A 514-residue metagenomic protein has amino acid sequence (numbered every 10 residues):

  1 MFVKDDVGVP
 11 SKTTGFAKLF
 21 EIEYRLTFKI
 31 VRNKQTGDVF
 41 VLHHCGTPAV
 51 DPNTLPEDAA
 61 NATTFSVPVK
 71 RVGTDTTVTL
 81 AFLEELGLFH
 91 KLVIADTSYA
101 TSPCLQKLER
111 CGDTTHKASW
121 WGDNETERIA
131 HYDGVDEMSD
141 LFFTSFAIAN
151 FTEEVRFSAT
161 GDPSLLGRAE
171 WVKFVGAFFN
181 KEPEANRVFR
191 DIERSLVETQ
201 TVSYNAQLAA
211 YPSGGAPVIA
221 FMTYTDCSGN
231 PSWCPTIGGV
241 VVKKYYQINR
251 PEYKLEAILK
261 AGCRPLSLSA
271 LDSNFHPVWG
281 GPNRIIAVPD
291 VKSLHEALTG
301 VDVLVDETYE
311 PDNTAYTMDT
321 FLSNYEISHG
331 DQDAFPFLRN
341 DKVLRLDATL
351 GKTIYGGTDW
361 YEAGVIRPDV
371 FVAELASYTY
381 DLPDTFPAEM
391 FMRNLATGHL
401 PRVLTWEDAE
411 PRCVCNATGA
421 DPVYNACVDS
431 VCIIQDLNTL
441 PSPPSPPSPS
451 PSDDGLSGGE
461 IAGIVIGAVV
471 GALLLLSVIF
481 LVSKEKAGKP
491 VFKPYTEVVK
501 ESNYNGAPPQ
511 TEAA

Functional and structural regions predicted by a protein language model:
M1-P451, Y495-V498: N-terminal ligand-binding lobe of clamshell/alpha-beta domains
T439-A514: Low-complexity, Pro/Ser/Thr-rich intrinsically disordered segments of extracellular/cell-surface proteins
